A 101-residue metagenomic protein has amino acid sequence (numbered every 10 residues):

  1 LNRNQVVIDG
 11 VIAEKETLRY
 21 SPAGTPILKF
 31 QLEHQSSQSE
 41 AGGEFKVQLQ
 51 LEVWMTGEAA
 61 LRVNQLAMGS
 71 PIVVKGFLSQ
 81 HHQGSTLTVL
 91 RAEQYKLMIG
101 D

Functional and structural regions predicted by a protein language model:
L1-D101: Single-stranded nucleic acid-binding surfaces, predominantly the OB-fold ssDNA-binding core
